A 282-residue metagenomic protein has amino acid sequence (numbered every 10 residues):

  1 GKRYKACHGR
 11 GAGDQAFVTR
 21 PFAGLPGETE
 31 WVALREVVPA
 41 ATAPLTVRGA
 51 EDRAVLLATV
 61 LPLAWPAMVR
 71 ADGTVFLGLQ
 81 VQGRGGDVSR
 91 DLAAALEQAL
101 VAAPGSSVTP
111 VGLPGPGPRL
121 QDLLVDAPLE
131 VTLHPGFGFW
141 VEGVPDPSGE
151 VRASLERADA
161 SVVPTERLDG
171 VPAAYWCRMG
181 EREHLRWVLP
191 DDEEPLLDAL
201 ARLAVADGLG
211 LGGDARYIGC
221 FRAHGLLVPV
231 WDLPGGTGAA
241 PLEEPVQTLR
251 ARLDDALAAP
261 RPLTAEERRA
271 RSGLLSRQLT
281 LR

Functional and structural regions predicted by a protein language model:
G1-G13: A short, cysteine/histidine-rich metal-binding "knuckle" motif
G11-F139: N-terminal membrane-targeting/anchoring modules of bacterial envelope and secretion proteins
V37, V163, L279-R282: Long, contiguous binding/interaction regions
G78-G86, L189-D192, L233-G235: Secondary-structure transition/turn motif
G105-M179: Surface-exposed beta-loop interaction hotspot
M179-D198: A short acidic-to-branched-hydrophobic micro-motif
L200-G219: Short acidic, Pro/Gly- and aromatic-enriched capping/linker segments at domain boundaries
D214-R282: Alpha-helical oligomerization segments
